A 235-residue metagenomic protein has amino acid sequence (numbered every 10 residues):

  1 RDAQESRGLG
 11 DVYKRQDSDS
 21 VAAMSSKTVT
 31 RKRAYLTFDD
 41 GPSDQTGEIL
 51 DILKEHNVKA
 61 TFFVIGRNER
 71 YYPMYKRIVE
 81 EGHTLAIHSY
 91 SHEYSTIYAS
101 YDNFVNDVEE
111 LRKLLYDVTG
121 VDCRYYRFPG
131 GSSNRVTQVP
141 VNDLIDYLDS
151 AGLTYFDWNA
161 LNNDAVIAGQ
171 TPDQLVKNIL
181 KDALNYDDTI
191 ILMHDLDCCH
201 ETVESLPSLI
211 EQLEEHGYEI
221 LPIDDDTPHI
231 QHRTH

Functional and structural regions predicted by a protein language model:
D2-Y13: Short, small-residue-biased leader/transition segments that mark boundaries at the very start of proteins
A3, K27-T30, N185: Short, flexible hinge/linker loops that cap or flank conserved catalytic cores
L9, R31-K32, D187: A structure-centric signal for secondary-structure junctions around beta-strands
G10, S43, N68, S132-S133: Gly/Ser/Thr-rich beta-alpha loop segments that engage phosphate groups in nucleotides
R15-D122, P228: Active-site beta->alpha N-cap acidic-glycine motif
R70, H92-L192, L196-E214, Y218-E219 (+2 more regions): Catalytic domains of cell-wall/extracellular-matrix polysaccharide-remodeling enzymes, centered on de-N-acetylation
